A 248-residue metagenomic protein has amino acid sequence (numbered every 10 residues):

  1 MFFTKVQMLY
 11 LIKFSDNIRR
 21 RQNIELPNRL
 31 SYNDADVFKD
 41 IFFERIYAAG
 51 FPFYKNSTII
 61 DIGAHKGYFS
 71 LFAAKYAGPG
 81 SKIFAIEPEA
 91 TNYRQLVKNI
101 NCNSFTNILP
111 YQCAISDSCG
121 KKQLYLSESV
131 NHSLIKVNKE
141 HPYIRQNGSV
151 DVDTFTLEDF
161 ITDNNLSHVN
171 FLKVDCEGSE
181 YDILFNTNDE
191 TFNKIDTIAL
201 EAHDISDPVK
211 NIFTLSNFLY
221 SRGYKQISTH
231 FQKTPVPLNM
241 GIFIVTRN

Functional and structural regions predicted by a protein language model:
M1-N248: Phosphate/nucleotide-binding beta-alpha loop and adjacent structural elements of enzyme active sites
